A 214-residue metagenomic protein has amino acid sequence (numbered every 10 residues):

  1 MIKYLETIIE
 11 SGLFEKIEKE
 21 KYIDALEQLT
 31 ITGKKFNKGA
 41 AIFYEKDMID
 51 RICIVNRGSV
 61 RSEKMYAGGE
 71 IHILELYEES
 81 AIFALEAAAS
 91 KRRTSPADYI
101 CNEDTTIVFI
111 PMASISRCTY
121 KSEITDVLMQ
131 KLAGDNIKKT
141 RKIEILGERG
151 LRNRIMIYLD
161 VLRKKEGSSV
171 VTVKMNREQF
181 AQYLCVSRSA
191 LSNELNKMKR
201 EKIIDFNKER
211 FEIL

Functional and structural regions predicted by a protein language model:
M1-K38, Y77, I82, A87-S90 (+1 more regions): Cyclic nucleotide-binding regulatory module and flanking cytosolic helices
Q28-L29, D47-I49: Short, small/polar residue-rich loop motifs at catalytic or cofactor-binding pockets
A41-D47: Short phosphate-coordinating micro-motif centered on Lys-Gly-acidic
D50-E63, E79-S80: Glycine- and acidic-residue-biased ligand/ion/polar-headgroup-sensing regions
R61-I73: A short beta-strand-loop-beta hairpin characteristic of the jelly-roll/cupin
I73-Q130: Cyclic-nucleotide recognition modules
N102, S122-C185: Polybasic "coupling" helices that flank or enter modular domains
L162-L214: Phosphate-/nucleic-acid-contacting segments
